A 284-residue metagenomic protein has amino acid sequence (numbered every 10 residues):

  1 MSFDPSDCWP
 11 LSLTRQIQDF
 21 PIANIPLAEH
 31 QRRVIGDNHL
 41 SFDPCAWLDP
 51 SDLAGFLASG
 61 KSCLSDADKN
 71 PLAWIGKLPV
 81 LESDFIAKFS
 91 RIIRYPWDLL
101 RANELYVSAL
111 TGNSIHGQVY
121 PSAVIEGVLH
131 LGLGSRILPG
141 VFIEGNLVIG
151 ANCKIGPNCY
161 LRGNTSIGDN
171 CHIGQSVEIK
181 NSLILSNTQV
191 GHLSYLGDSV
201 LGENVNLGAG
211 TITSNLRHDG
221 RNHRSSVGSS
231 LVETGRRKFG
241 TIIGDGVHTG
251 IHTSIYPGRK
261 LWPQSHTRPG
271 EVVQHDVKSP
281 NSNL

Functional and structural regions predicted by a protein language model:
M1-Q118, R259, Q264, G270 (+1 more regions): Terminal amphipathic alpha-helical/low-complexity segments used for targeting or macromolecular assembly
D4-S6, D43, G134, N152 (+5 more regions): Residue-level recognition of short loop/turn positions
Q16, A87-S90, V141, C159 (+3 more regions): Conserved short-loop catalytic and cofactor-binding motifs
E29, R136, K154-G156, N206 (+2 more regions): Short, surface-exposed helix/turn micro-motifs that flank interaction/cofactor sites
L78-N164: Extended, small-residue-rich solenoid/repeat segments and analogous flexible loops that form exposed scaffolds
G168-G174: Surface-exposed extracellular loop regions of Gram-negative outer-membrane beta-barrel proteins
Q175-S176, N181-L284: Glycine-rich hexapeptide-repeat left-handed beta-helix
